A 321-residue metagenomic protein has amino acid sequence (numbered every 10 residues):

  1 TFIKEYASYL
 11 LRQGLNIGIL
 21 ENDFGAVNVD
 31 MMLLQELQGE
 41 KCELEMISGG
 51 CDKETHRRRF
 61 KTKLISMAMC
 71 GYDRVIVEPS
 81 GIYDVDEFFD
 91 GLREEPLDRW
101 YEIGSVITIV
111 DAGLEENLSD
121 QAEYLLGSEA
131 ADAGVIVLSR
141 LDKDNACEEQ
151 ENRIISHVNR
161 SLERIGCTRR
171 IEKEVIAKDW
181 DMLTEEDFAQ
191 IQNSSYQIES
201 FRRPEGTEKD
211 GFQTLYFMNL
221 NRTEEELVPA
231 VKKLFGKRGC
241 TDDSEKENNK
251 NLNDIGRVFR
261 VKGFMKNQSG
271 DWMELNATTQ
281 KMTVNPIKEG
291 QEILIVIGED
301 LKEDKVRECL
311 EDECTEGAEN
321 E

Functional and structural regions predicted by a protein language model:
T1-S119: Nucleotide-state-sensitive switch-loop elements of NTP-binding domains
A7, L64, F89, V228-V231 (+1 more regions): A generic alpha-helix structural signal
L15, G25, Q213, F259-V261 (+1 more regions): A generic structural signal for short beta-strands and their flanking turns/coil linkers
M67, I82-R170: Conserved C-terminal guanine-recognition region of P-loop GTPase G domains, centered on the G4
I76, T214-Y216, I295: Short aromatic/hydrophobic contact patches that present stacked aromatics for nucleic-acid/ligand binding
P79, R140, G298: Short glycine-centered, acidic/aromatic-flanked micro-motifs in structured strand/loop junctions that mark active-site
S128, D132-L138, K143-K288, L301-E303 (+1 more regions): C-terminal accessory "lid"/substrate-recognition subdomains
G290-D300, V306: C-terminal edge-of-domain segments
